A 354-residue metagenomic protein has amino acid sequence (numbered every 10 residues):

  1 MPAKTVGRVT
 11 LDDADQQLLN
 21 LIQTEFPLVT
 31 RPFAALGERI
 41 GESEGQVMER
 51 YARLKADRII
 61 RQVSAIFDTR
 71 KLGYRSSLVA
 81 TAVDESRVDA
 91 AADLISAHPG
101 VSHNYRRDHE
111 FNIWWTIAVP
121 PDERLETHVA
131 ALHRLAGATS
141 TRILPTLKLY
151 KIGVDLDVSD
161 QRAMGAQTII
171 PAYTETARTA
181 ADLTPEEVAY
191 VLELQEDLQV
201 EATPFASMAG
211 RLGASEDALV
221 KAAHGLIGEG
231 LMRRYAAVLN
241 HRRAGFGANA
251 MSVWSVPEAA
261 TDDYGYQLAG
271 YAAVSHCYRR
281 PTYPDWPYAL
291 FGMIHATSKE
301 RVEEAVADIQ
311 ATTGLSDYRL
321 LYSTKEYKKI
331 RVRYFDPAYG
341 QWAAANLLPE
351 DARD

Functional and structural regions predicted by a protein language model:
M1-D354: A compositional/biophysical signature of low hydrophobicity enriched in polar/charged and small residues
